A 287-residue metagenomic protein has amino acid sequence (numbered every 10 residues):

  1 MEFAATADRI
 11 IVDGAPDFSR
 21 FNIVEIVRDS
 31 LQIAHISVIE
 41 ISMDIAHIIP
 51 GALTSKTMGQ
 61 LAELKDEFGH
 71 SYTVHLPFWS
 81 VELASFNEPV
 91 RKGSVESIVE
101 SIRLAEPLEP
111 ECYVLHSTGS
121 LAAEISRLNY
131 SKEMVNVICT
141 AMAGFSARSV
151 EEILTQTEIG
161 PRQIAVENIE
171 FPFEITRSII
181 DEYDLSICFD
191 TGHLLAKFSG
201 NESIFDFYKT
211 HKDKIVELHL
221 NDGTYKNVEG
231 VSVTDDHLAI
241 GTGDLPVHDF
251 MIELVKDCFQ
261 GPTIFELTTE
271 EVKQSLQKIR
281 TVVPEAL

Functional and structural regions predicted by a protein language model:
M1-V81, E88-E100, S186, A286-L287: N-terminal pre-domain/capping segments
E2-F3, D29-S30, L83, E111 (+3 more regions): Histidine-acidic metal/acid-base catalytic patches
A5-R9, G14, I41-I45, V74-F78 (+5 more regions): A cross-domain feature marking catalytic cores of carbohydrate-active enzymes and several ubiquitous metabolic/repair
I10-I23, D44-T57, E82-A84, L121 (+4 more regions): Acidic-and-aromatic substrate-binding clefts and catalytic sites of carbohydrate-active enzymes
E25, A84-S186: Active-site acidic/histidine proton-transfer and metal-coordination neighborhood in alpha/beta enzyme cores
H35-I36, A105, P110, P161 (+2 more regions): A structural motif
I39, H75, S94, A105 (+6 more regions): Conserved, mostly hydrophobic/aromatic
M58-W79, F145-T157, L245-E253: Alpha-helix-loop-beta-strand connector modules within alpha/beta enzyme cores
